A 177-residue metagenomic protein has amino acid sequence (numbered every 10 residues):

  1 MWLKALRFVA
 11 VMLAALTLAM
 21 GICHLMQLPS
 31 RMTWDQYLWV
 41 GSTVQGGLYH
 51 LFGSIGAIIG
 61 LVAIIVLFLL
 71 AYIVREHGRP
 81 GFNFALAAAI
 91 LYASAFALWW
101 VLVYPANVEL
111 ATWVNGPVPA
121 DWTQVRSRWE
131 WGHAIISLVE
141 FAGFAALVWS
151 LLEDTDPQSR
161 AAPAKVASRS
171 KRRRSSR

Functional and structural regions predicted by a protein language model:
M1-T17, L69, I73-S94: Interfacial segments of alpha-helical transmembrane regions
L3-I64, A111-R126, A162-A164: Interfacial loop at the N-terminal end of multi-pass membrane proteins
A19, Q45-L70, I90, F96 (+2 more regions): Core segments of alpha-helical transmembrane spans in multipass integral membrane proteins
G21-L25, L98-Y104: Selective recognition of hydrophobic, aromatic-rich stretches within alpha-helical transmembrane segments of polytopic
V62-E76, A142-P157: Transmembrane alpha-helical segments in integral membrane proteins
N107, N115, L147-K165: Cytosolic juxtamembrane helix at the C-terminal end of the final transmembrane segment
V108-F144: Alpha-helical transmembrane segments of multi-pass integral membrane proteins, characterized by long hydrophobic
S159-R177: Short, highly charged, low-complexity non-transmembrane loops/tails of multi-pass membrane proteins
